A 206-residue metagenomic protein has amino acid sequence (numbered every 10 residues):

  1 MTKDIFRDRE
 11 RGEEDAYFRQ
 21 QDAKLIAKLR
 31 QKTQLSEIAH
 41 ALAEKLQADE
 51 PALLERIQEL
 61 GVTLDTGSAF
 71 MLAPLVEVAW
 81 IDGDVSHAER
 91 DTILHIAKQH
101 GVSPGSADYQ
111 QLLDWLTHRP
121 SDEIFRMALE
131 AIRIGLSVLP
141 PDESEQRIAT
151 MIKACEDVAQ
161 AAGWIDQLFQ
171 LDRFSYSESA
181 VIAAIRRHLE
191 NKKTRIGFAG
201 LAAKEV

Functional and structural regions predicted by a protein language model:
T2-V78, D84-V206: Small-residue-enriched hydrophobic alpha-helices in membranes
